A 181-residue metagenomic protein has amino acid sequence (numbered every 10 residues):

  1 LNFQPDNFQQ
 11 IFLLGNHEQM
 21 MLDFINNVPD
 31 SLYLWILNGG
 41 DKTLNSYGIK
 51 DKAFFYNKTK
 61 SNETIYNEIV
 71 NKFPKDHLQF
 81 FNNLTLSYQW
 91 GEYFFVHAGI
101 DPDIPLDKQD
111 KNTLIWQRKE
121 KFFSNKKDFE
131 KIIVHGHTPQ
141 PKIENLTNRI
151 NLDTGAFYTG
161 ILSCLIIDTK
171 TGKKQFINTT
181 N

Functional and structural regions predicted by a protein language model:
L1-N38: Core catalytic region of metal-dependent phosphoesterases/phosphodiesterases, especially metallo-beta-lactamase-like
G39, N45-N151, G155-I161, I167-T179: Acidic, His/Gly-enriched loop-helix segments that form or flank divalent-metal centers in metallo-dependent hydrolases
